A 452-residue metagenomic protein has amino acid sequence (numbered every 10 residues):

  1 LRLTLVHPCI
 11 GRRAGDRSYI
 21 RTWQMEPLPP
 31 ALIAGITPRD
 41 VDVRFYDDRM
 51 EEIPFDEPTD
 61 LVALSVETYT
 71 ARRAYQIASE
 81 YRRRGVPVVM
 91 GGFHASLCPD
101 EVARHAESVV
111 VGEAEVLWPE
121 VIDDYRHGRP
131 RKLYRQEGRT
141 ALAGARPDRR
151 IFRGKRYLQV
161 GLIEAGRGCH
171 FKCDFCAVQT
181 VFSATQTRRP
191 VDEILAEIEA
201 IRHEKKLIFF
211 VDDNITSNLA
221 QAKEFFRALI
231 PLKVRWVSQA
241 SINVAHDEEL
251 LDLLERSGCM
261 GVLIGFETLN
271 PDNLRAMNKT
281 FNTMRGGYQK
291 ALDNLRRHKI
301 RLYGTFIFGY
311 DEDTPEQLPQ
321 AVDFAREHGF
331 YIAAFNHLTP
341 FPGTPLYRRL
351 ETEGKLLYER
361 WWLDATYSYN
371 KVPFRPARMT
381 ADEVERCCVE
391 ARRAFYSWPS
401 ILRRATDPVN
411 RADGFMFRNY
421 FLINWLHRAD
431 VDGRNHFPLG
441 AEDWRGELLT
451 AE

Functional and structural regions predicted by a protein language model:
L1-I201: Acidic, low-complexity intrinsically disordered segments
L1-L5, D42-F45, H105, D124-Y125 (+3 more regions): Radical SAM enzyme core and accessory elements
P8-A14, D100-E101, F171, A220 (+4 more regions): Flexible glycine/acidic-rich beta-alpha junction loops that bind and position SAM and/or redox cofactors in anaerobic
I36-R44, L232, A291-L302, H328 (+1 more regions): A structural motif corresponding to the C-terminal end of an alpha-helix and its immediate exit/capping segment
P54, T59-T68, K223-L229, K233 (+2 more regions): Short, electropositive alpha-helical surface patch
V89-M90, V110, L133-Y134, V237-Q239 (+3 more regions): Structural detector of well-ordered beta-strand residues that form the stable sheet scaffold of enzyme domains
E101-E120, R202, L253-V262, Q320-F335: Structural recognition of alpha->loop->beta junctions
R146-Y303, Y310, E316, D323: Radical SAM [4Fe-4S] cluster-binding motif and immediate context
